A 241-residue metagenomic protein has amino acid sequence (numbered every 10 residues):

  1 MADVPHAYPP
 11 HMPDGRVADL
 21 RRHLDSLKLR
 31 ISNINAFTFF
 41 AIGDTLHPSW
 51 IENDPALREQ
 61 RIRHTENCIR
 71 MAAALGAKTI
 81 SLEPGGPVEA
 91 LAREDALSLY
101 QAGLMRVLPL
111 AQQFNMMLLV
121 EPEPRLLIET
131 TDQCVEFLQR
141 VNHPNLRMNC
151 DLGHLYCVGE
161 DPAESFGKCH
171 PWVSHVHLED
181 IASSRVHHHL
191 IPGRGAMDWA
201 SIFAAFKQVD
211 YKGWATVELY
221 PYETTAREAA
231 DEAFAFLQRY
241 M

Functional and structural regions predicted by a protein language model:
M1, L29, A72, A77 (+3 more regions): A structural motif
M1, S32-F37, L82, H170-A182: Non-cysteine beta-strand/loop elements that form the S-adenosyl-L-methionine
M1-L24, P84-V88: Glycine-rich, proline-tolerant flexible connector loops at the mouths of alpha/beta enzymes
D3-P5, F37-F40, P84-V88, P124-L126 (+3 more regions): Active-site-proximal loop/turn and secondary-structure-junction residues that shape catalytic pockets, frequently
P9-P10, P48-E52, H188-G193: Short glycine-enriched, charge-decorated loop/helix-capping segments at active-site entrances that position
A18, D25, I128-C150, H154-M241: Histidine-acidic metal/acid-base catalytic patches
L20, R61-C68, G103, V107 (+4 more regions): Alpha-helical packing segments of well-folded alpha/beta enzyme cores
D25-S26, N33, A41-M148, C157: Active-site acidic/histidine proton-transfer and metal-coordination neighborhood in alpha/beta enzyme cores
